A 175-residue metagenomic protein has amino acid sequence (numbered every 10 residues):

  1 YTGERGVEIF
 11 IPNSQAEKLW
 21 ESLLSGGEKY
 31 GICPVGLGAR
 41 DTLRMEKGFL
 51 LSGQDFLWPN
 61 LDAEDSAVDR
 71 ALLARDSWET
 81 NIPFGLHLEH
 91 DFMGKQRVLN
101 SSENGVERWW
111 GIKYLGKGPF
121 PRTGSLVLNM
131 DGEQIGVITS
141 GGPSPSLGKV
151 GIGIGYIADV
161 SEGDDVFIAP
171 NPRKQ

Functional and structural regions predicted by a protein language model:
Y1-Q175: Conserved, structured C-terminal
